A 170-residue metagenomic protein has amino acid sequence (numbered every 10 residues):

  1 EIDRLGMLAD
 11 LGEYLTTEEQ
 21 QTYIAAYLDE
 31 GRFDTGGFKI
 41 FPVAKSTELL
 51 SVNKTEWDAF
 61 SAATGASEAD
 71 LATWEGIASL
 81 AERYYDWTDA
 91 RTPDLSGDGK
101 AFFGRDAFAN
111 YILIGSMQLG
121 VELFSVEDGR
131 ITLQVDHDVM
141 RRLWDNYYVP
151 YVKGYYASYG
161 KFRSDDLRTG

Functional and structural regions predicted by a protein language model:
E1-L49: Hinge/lid segment of periplasmic solute-binding proteins
D3-G6, L15, S61-T64, A81-D89 (+2 more regions): Sec/Tat-exported extracytoplasmic proteins
L11, K54, A72-G76, L80 (+1 more regions): Structural motif detector for alpha-helix initiation sites
G12-Y23, A69-D70, L95-S96, A101-F103 (+1 more regions): Short, solvent-exposed loop/beta-turn-alpha elements that line the ligand-binding surface or hinge of extracytoplasmic
D34-E48, E75-T132: Extracytoplasmic/periplasmic solute-binding protein
T55-A69: Aromatic-glycine-rich donor-binding/catalytic loop that engages nucleotide-sugar donors across glycosyltransferases
A78-Y85, S116, E127-K161, D166: Glycine-centered hinge/linker elements that transmit conformational signals in sensory and ligand-binding systems
R168-G170: Glycine-rich, aromatic-lined ligand/substrate-binding cores of catalytic and carbohydrate-binding domains
